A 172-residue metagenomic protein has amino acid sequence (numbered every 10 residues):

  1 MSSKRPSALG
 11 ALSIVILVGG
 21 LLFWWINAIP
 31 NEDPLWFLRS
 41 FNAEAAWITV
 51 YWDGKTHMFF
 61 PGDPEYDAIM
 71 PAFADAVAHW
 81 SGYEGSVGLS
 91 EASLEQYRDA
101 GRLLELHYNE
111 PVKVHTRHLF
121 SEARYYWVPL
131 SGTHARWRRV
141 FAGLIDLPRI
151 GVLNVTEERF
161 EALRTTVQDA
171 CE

Functional and structural regions predicted by a protein language model:
S3-E172: Function-determining sites in protein domains
